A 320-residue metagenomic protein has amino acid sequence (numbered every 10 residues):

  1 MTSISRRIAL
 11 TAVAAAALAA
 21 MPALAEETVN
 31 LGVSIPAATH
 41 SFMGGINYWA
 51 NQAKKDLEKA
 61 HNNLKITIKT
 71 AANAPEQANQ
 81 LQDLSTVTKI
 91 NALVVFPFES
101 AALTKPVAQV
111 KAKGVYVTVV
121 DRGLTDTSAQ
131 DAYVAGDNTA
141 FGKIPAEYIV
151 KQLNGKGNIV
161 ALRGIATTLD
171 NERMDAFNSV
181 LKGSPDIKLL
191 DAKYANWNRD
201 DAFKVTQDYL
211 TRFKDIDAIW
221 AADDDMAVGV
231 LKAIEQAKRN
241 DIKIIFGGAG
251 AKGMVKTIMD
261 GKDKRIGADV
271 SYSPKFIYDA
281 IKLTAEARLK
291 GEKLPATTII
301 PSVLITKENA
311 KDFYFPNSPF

Functional and structural regions predicted by a protein language model:
M1-L10: Bacterial N-terminal signal peptides that target proteins for export
S3, A25-F320: A residue-level marker of the well-folded mature domains of exported/periplasmic proteins
L10-T11, F177: General helical structural elements
T11-A19: Bacterial N-terminal signal peptides
A19-A25: Sec/Tat signal peptide C-region and signal peptidase I cleavage site
